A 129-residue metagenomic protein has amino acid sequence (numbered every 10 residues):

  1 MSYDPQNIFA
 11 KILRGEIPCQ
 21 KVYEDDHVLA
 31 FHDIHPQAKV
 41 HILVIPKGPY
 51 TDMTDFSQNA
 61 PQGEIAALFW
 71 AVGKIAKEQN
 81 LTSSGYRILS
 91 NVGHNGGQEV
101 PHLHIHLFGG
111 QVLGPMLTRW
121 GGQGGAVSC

Functional and structural regions predicted by a protein language model:
M1-C129: HIT superfamily nucleotide-processing domains
